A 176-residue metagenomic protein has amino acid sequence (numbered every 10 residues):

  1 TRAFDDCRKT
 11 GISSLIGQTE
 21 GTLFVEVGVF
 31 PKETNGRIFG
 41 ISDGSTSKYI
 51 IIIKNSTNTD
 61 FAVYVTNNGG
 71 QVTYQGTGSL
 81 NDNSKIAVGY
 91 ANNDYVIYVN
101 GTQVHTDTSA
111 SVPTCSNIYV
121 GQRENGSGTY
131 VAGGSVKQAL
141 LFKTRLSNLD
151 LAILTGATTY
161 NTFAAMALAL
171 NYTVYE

Functional and structural regions predicted by a protein language model:
T1-D6, G44, V63-Q71: Extracellular beta-rich ligand/substrate-recognition surface
T1-L15, K32-T34, K137-E176: Extended recognition patches within non-cytosolic domains
A3-G21, V72-G78, S127: Short surface loop/edge beta-strand patches of beta-sandwich-type extracellular domains that form ligand-contact sites
S14-P31, Y49-I51, D82-S84, V136-A139: A carbohydrate-recognition surface predominantly in extracellular/luminal proteins
E26-K32, I52-A110: Extracellular glycan-interaction surfaces
V29-E33, S45, N93, T102 (+3 more regions): Acidic glycine-/aspartate-rich tracts in secreted/extracellular proteins
T34-I51, A62-T66, V99, G121-Q122 (+1 more regions): Aromatic-rich beta-strand patches that line glycan-recognition/binding surfaces of extracellular proteins
D107-V136: Flexible glycan-contacting loops in extracellular carbohydrate-active proteins
